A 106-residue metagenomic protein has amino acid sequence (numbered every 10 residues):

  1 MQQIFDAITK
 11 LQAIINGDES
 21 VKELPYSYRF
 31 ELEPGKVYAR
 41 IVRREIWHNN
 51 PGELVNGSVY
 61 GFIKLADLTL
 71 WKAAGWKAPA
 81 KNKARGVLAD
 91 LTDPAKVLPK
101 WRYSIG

Functional and structural regions predicted by a protein language model:
M1-L24: Short, non-transmembrane alpha-helical segments in secretory-pathway proteins
Y26-G61: Exposed beta-strand-loop-beta-strand "reactive/processing" segments of non-cytosolic proteins
P34, V87-G106: Accessory DNA-engaging acidic/polar modules
I63-L65: Short, acidic, Ser/Thr-enriched surface-loop or helix-capping motifs
T69-A95: A short, surface-exposed interaction/processing loop segment used at functional sites
